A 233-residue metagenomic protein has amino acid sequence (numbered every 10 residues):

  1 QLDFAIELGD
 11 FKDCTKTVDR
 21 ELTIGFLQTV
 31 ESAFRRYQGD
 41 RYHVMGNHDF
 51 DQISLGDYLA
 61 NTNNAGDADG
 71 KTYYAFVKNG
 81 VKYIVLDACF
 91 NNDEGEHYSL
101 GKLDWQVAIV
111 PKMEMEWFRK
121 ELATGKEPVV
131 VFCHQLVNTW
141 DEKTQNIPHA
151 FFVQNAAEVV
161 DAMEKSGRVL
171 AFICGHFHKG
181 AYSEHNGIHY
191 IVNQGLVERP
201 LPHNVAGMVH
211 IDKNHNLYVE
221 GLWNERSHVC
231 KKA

Functional and structural regions predicted by a protein language model:
Q1-I24: N-terminal active-site segment of His-dependent metallophosphoesterases
F4, V81-Y83, P128-V130, A171: Structural motif
G9-D10, G46-N47, H134, G175-H176: Active-site glycine-centered loops adjacent to acidic/histidine catalytic or metal-binding residues that shape
K16-T124, E158-V169, S183-G221: Extended active-site neighborhood of metal-dependent phosphoesterases/phosphodiesterases
L122-D141: Short acidic, glycine-rich surface-loop motifs adjacent to enzyme active sites
V131-V137, L170-G180: Histidine-centered catalytic micro-motifs
V137-F151: Active-site His/acidic residue clusters
E220-C230: Short, solvent-exposed aromatic-acidic interface loops
